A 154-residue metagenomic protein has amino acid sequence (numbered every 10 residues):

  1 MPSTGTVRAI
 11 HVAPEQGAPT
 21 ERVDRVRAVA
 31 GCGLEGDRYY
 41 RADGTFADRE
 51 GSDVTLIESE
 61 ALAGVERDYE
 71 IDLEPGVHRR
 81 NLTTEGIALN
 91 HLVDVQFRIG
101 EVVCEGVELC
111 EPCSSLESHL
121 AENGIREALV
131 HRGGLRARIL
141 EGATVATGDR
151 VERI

Functional and structural regions predicted by a protein language model:
M1-I154: Metal-cofactor-dependent catalytic cores
